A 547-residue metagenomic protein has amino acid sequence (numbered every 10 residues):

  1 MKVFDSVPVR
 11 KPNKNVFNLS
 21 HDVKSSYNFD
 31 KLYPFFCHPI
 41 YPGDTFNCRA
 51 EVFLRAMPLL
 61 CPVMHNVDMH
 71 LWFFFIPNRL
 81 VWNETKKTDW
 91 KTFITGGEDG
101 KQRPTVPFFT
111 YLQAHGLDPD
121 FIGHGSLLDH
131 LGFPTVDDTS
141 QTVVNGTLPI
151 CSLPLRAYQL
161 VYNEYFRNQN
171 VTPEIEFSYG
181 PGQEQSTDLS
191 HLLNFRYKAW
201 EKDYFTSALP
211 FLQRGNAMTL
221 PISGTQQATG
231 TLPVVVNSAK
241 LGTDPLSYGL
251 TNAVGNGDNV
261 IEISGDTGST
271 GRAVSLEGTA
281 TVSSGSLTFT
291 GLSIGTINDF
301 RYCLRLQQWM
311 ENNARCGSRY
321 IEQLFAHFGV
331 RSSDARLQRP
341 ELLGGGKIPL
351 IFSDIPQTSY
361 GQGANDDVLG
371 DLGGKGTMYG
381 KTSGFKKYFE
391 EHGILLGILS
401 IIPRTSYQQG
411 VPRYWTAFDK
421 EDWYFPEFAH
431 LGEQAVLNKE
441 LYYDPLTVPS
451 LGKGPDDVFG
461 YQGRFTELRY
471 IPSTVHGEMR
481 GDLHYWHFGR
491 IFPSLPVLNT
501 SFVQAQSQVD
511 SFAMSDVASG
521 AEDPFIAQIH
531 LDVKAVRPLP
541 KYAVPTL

Functional and structural regions predicted by a protein language model:
M1-L547: Intrinsically disordered, low-complexity segments
